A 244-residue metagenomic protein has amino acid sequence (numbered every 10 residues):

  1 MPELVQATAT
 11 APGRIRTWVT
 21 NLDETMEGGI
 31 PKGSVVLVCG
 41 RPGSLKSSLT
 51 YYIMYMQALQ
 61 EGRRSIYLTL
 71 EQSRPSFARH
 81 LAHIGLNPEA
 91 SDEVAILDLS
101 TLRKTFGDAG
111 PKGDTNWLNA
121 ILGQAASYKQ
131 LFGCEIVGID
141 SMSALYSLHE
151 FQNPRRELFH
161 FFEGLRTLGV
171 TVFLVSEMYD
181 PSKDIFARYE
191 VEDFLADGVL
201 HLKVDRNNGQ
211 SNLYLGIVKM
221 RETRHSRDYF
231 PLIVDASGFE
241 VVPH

Functional and structural regions predicted by a protein language model:
M1-A9: Charged, amphipathic alpha-helical linker segments immediately N-terminal to NTP-binding catalytic cores
T17-G29: Pre-Walker A adenine-sensing motif
V36-C39: Short hydrophobic/aromatic beta-strand immediately N-terminal to the Walker A/P-loop
R41-A109: Conserved P-loop
R64, E93, G133-I136, T167-V175: Loop/turn-to-beta-strand initiation segments
R103-T167: Phosphate-binding/switch loop-helix module in NTP-utilizing enzymes
V170, L174-S237: Phosphate-binding/switch region of NTP-binding enzymes
